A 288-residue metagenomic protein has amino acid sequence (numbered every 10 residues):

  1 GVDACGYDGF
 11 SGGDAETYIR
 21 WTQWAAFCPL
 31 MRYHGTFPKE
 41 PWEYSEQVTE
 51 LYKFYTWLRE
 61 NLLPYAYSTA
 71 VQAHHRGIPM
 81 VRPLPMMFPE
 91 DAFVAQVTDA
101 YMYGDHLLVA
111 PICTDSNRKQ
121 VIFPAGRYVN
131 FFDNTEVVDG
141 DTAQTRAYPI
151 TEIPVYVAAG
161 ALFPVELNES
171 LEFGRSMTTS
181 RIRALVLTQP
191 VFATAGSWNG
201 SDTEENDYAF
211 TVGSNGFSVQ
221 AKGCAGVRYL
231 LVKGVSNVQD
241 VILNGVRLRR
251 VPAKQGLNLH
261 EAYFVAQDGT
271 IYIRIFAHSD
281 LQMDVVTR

Functional and structural regions predicted by a protein language model:
G1-T151: Catalytic-domain carbohydrate-binding cleft regions of carbohydrate-active enzymes
A100, E205-V212, H260-A266: Short, exposed beta-strand/loop patches in secreted or surface proteins that constitute
L107-L108, K119, N215-S218, I271: Hydrophobic residues embedded in beta-strands of well-ordered beta-sheets
D115-A125, Q220-Q239: Surface-exposed beta-strand/loop patches in extracellular or lumenal glycoproteins
P124, L243-R250: Short strand-turn-strand beta-turns centered on an Asx-Gly dipeptide
Y128-N130, D240-L243: Change to "...patches in solvent-exposed regions of secreted, membrane-anchored, or virion-exposed structural
G140-L187, Y229, Q255-R288: C-terminal beta-strand-rich structural cap/linker in extracellular carbohydrate-active enzymes
L167, L171-G223: Edge strands and adjacent loops of beta-rich recognition modules
